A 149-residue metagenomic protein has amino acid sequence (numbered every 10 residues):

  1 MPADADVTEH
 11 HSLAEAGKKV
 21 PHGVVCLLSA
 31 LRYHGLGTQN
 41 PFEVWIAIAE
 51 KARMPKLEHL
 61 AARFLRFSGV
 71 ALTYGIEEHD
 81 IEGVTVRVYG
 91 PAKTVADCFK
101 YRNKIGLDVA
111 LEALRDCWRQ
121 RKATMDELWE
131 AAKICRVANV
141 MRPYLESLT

Functional and structural regions predicted by a protein language model:
M1-T149: Nucleic-acid-binding surface
